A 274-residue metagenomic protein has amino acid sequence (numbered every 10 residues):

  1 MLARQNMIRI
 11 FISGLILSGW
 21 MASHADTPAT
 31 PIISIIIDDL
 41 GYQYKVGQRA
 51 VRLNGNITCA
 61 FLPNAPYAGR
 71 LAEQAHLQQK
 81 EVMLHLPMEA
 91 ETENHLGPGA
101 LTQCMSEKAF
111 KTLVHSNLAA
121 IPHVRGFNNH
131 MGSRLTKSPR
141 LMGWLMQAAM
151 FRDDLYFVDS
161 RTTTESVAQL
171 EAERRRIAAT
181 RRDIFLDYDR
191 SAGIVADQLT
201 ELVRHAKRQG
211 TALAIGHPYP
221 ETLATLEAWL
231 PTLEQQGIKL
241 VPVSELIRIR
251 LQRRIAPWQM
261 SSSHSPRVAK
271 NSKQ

Functional and structural regions predicted by a protein language model:
I10-G19: Bacterial N-terminal signal peptides
W20-H24: N-terminal signal peptide c-region/cleavage motif recognized by signal peptidases
T27-N94: Active-site beta->alpha N-cap acidic-glycine motif
I33-I37, I57-A60, K80-L86, F127-N129 (+5 more regions): Hydrophobic faces of well-ordered beta-strands that scaffold small-molecule active sites in alpha/beta enzyme cores
L40, T58-N64, N128-S138, D153-T163 (+1 more regions): Catalytic beta/alpha-barrel core
L71, A75-H123: Substrate-binding cleft of extracellular glycoside hydrolase catalytic domains
G97-A119, T136-L141, L170-K207: Alpha-helical scaffold elements lining the catalytic groove of polysaccharide deacetylases
A149-V158, T162-T163, P218-Q274: C-terminal domain-boundary segment and adjacent tail
